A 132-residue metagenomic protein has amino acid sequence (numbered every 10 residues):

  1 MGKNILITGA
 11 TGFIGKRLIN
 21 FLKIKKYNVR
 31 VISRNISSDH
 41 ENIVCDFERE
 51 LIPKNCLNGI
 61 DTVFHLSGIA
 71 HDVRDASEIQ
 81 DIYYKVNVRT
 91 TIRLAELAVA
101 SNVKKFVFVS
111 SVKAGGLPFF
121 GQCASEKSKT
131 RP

Functional and structural regions predicted by a protein language model:
G2, I60, V103: Phosphate-coordination loops involved in phosphoryl transfer and adenosine-cofactor binding
K3-K25: N-terminal Rossmann NAD(P)H-binding glycine-rich loop of SDR-like oxidoreductase domains
N4, N28, K104-K105: Residues at the starts of beta-strands that form the adenosine-phosphate
T8, I32, V63-S67, F106-V112: SDR active-site strand-loop-helix element
Y27-N35: Conserved glycine-rich Rossmann-like NAD(P)H-binding loop of the short-chain dehydrogenase/reductase
I36-E50: Rossmann-fold cofactor-recognition segment
F47-V88, R93, L97-A100, A114-L117: NAD(P)H-binding glycine-rich loop region in Rossmannoid oxidoreductase-like domains and their noncatalytic homologs
I92-P132: Conserved Rossmann-fold NAD(P)-dependent oxidoreductase catalytic core, especially the SDR/UDP-sugar
